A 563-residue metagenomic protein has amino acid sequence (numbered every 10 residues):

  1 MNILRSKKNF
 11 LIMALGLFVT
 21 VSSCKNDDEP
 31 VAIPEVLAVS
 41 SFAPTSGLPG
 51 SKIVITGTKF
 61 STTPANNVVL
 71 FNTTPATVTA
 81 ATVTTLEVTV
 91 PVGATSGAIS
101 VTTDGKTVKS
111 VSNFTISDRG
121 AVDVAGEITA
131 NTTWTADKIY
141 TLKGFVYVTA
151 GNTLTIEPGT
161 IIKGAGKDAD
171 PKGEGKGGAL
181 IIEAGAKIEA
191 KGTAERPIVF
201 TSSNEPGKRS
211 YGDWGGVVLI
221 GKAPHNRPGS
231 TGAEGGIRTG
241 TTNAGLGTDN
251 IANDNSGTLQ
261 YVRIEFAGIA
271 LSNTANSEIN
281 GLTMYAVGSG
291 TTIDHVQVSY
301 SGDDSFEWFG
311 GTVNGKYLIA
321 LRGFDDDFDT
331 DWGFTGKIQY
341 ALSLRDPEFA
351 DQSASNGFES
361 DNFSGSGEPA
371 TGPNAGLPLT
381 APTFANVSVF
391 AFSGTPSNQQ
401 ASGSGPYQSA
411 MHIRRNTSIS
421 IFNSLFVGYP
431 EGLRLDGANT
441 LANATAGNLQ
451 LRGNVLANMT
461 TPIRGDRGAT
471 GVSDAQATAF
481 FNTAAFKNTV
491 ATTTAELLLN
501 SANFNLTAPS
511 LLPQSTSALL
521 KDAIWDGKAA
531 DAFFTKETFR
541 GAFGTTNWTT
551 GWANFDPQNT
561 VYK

Functional and structural regions predicted by a protein language model:
M1, A14, T103, K109 (+2 more regions): Short intrinsically disordered, low-complexity coil segments enriched in acidic
N2-L11: Bacterial N-terminal signal peptides that target proteins for export
F10, S41-P44, S51, T153 (+1 more regions): N-terminal hydrophobic or amphipathic segments with adjacent small-residue motifs that include Sec signal peptides
F10-F18: Sec-dependent N-terminal signal peptides
T20-S23: C-terminal motif of bacterial Sec signal peptides marking the signal peptidase cleavage site
K25-D28, A32, I116-K563: Beta-strand/loop edge motif enriched in small/polar residues
K25-G120: Ser/Thr/Pro-rich low-complexity tracts
